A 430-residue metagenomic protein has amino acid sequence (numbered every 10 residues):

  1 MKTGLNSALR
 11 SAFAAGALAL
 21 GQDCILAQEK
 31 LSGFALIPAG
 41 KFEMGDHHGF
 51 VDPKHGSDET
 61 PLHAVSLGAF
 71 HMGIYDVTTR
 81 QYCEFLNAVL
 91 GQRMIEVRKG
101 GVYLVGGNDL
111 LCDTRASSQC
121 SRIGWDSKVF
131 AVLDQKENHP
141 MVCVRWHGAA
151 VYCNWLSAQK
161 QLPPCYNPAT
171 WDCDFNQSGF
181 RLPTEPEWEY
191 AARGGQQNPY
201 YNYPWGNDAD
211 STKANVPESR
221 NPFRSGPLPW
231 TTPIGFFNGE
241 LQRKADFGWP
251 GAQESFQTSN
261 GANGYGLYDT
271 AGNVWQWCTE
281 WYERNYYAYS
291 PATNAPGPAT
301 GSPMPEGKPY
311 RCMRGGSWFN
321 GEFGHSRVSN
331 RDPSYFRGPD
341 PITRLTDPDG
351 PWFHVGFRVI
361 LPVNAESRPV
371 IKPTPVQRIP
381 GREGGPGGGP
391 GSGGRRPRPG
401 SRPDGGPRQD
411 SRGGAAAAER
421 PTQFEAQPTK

Functional and structural regions predicted by a protein language model:
K2-A12: Bacterial N-terminal signal peptides that target proteins for export
L18-C24: C-terminal segment of classical bacterial N-terminal signal peptides
I25, L111-D113, Q119-S121, P164-Y166 (+1 more regions): Sequence contexts marking disulfide-bonded cysteines in secreted/extracellular proteins
Q28-A116, P140-S157, A271-G272, V363: A short glycine-rich, aromatic-capped structural motif
F34, P38-K41, D76, E283-Y287 (+3 more regions): Mature, folded catalytic cores of secreted/periplasmic enzymes
L36-I37, E43, H47-K54, W125-R337 (+1 more regions): Functional-site microenvironments in short loops/helix caps that host divalent-cation chemistry
L62-A64, G73, G264-G266, D347-P348: Short, surface-exposed beta-strand/loop micro-motifs that present aromatic residues
G239-E240, F247-W249, Q253-S255, G261-N263 (+1 more regions): Disulfide-stabilized, aromatic/cysteine-rich ligand-recognition loop
